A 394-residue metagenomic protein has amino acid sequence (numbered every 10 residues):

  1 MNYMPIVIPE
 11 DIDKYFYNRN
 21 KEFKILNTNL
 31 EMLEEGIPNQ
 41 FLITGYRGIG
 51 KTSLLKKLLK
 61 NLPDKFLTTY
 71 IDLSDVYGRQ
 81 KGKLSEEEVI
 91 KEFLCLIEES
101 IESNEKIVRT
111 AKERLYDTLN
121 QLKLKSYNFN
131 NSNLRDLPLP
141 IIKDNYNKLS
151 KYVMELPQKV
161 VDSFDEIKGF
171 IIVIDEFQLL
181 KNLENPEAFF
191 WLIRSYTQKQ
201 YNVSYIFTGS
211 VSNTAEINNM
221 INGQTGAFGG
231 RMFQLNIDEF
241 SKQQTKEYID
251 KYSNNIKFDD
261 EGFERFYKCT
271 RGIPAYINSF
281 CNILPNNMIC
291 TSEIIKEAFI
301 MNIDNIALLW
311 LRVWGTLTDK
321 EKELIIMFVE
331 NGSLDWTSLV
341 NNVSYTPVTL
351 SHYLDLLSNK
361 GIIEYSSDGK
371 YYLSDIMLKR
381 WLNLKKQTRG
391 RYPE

Functional and structural regions predicted by a protein language model:
M1-L62: Walker A/P-loop-proximal flanking segment of P-loop NTPase domains
V7-D11, I167-V173, F177-C269, I283-N287 (+1 more regions): The catalytic "switch" region of P-loop NTPases
P38-F170, L180, P186: P-loop NTPase nucleotide-binding core
N61, L192, I283, L356-K360: Alpha-helical DNA-recognition elements
N278-P347: Winged-helix-like regulatory helical subdomains adjacent to P-loop NTPase cores
V343-K360, Y365: Short amphipathic alpha-helical interaction segments
G369-D375: Minor-groove-contacting beta-hairpin "wing" of winged helix-turn-helix DNA-binding domains
I376-E394: Short, amphipathic alpha-helical interaction segments positioned at domain boundaries
